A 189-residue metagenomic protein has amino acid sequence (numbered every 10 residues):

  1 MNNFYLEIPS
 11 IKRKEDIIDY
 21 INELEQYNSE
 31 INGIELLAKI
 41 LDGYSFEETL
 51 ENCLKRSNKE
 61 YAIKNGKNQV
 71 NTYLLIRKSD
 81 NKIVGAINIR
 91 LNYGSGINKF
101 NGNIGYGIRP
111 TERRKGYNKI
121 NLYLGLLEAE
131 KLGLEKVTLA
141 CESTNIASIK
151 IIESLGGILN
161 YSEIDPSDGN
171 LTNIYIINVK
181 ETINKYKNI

Functional and structural regions predicted by a protein language model:
M1-N103, D168-I189: GNAT-family acyltransferases
D16, N121, A147: Charged catalytic carboxylate motif
N81, G116, N145: Conserved G/P- and acidic residue-centered "switch" motifs that form tight phosphate/ATP-binding loops in soluble
G105-I108, R114-L127, K150-S154: Conserved acetyl-CoA-binding loop-helix of GNAT-fold acetyltransferases
R113, L139-I149: Conserved beta-strand-loop-alpha-helix junction that forms the acyl-donor binding cleft
A129-A140: Conserved GNAT acetyl-CoA-binding A-motif
L132, S154-L155: Structural motif
A140-C141, G156-I174: Conserved catalytic-core motifs of GNAT/GCN5-like acyltransferases
